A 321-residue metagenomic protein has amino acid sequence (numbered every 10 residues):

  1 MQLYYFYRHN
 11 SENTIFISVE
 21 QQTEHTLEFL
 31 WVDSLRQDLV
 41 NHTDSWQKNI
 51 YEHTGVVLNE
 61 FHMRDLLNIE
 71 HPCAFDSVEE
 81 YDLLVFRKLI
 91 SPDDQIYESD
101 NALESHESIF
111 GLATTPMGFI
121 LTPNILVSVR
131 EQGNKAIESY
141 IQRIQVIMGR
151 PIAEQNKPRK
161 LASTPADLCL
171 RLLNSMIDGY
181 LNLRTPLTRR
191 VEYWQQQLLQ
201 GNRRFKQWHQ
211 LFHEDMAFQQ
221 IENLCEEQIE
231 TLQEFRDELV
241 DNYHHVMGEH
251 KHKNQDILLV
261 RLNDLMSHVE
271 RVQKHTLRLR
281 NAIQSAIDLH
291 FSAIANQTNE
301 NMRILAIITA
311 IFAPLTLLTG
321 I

Functional and structural regions predicted by a protein language model:
M1-R159, T231-N254: Helix-boundary and N-terminal cytosolic regulatory elements
D38, S175-G179: A generic structural motif
N124, E192-T319: Membrane-associated alpha-helical segments
K135-E138, D178-L181, N223-Q228, R271: Alpha-helical transmembrane segments of integral membrane proteins, especially early/N-terminal helices
Q145-V146, L183, Q195: Cytochrome P450 heme-thiolate monooxygenase catalytic domain
P151-M176, K251-H268: Long, non-coiled-coil amphipathic alpha-helical linker/lever segments that couple catalytic cores to other domains
M176, L183, I294-Q297: Juxtamembrane alpha-helical signal-transduction segment immediately C-terminal to a transmembrane helix
